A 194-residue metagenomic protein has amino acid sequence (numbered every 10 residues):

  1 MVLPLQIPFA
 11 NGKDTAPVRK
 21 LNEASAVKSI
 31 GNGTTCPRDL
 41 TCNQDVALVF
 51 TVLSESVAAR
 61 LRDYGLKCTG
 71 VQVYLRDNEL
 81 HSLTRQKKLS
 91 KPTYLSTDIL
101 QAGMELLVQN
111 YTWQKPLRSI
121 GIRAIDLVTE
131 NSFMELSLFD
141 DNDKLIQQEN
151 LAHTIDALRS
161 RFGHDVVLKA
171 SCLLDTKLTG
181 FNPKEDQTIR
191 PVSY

Functional and structural regions predicted by a protein language model:
M1-Q114: DNA-contacting surface of Y-family translesion DNA polymerases
P92-Y194: Acidic, metal-coordinating catalytic segment for phosphate/diphosphate chemistry, firing primarily on the Nudix
